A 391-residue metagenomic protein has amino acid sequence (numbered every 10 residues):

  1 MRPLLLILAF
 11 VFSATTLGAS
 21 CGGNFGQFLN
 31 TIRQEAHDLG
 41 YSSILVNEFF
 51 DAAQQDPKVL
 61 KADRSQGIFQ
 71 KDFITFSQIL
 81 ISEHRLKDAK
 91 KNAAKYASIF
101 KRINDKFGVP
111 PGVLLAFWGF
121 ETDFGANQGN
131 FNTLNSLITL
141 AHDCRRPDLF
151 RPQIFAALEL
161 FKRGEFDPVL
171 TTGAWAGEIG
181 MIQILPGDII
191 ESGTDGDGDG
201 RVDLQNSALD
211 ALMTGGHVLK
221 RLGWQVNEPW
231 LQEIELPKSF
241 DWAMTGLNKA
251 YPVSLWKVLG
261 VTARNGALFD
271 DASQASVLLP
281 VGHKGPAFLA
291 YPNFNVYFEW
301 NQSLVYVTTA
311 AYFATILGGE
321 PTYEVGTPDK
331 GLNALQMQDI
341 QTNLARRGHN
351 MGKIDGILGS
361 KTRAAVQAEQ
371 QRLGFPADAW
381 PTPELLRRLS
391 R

Functional and structural regions predicted by a protein language model:
L5-T15: Bacterial N-terminal signal peptides
T16-S20: Boundary at the C-terminal end of the N-terminal hydrophobic targeting segment
G22, Y41-A272, G285-F288, V296-A334 (+2 more regions): Catalytic glycan-binding domains that act on GlcNAc-containing polysaccharides
A36: Intrinsically disordered, low-complexity polar regions and short flexible loop motifs
K330-M337, A345-L389: Short acidic, glycine/serine/threonine-rich helix-capping segments at coil-helix boundaries
